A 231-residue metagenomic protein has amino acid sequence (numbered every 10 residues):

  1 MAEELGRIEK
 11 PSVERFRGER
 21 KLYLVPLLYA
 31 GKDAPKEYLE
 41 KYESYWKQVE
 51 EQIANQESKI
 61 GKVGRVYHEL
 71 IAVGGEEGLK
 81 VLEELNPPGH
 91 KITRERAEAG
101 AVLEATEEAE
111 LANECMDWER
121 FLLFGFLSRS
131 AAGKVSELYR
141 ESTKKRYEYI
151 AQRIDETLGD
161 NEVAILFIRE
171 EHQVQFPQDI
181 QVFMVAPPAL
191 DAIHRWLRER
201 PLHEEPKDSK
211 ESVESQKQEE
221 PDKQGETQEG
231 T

Functional and structural regions predicted by a protein language model:
M1-T231: Compositional signal for N-terminal targeting/processing segments
